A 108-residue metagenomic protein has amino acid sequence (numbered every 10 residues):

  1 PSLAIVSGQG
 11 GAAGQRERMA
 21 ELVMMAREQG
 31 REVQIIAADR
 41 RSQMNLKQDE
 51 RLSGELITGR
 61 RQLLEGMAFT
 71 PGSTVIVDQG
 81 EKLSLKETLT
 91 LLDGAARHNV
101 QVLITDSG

Functional and structural regions predicted by a protein language model:
P1-G108: Conserved ATP-binding/catalytic motifs of P-loop helicase motor domains
